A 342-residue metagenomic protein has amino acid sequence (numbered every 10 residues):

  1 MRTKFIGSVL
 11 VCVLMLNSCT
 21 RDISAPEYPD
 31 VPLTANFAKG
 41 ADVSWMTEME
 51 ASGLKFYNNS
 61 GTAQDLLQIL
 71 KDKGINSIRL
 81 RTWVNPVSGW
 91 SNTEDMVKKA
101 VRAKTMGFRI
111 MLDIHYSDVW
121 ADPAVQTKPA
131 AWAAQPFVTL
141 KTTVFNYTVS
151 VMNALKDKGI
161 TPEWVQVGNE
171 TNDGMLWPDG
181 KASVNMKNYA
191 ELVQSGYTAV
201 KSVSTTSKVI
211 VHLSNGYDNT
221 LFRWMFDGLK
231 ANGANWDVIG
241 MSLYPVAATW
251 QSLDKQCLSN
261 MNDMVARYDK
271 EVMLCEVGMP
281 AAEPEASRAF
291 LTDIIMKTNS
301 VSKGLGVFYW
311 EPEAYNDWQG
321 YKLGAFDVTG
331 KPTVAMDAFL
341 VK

Functional and structural regions predicted by a protein language model:
R2, M15-L33: Bacterial Sec-dependent N-terminal signal peptides
G7-N17: Bacterial N-terminal signal peptides
D30-R109, H115-V144, S150, Q166: N-terminal substrate-binding region of glycoside hydrolase catalytic domains
P32-A35, D65-G74, K98-R109, N153-I160 (+4 more regions): Acidic (Asp/Glu)-rich catalytic clusters
A38-V43, I78-L80, I110-I114, E163-V167 (+4 more regions): Hydrophobic faces of well-ordered beta-strands that scaffold small-molecule active sites in alpha/beta enzyme cores
V43-M46, W83-N85, H115-V119, V167-N172 (+4 more regions): Active-site beta-loop-alpha junctions enriched in small/polar residues
A51-K55, D263-D269, A281-K297, V301-K342: Aromatic-rich peripheral "rim/lid" segments of glycoside hydrolase catalytic domains that contact and position glycan
N92-V97, V101, D122-G228, N232-W236 (+3 more regions): Active-site cleft segment of glycoside hydrolase catalytic domains centered on the general acid/base Glu
